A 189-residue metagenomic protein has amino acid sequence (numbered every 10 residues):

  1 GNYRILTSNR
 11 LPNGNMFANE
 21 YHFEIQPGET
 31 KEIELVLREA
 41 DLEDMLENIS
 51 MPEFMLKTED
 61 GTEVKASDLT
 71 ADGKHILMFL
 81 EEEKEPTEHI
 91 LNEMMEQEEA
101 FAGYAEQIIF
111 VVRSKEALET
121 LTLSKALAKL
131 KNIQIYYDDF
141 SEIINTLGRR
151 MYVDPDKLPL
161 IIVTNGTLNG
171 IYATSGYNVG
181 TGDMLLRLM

Functional and structural regions predicted by a protein language model:
G1-T7, L168: A short tyrosine-centered beta-strand micro-motif
I5, F54, L160-V163: Generic short beta-strand
N9-V36: Structured interaction patches on ligand/partner-binding surfaces of diverse proteins
E32-D68: N-terminal "domain-start" segment that seeds a small globular fold
G73-H75, P159: Alpha/beta-hydrolase fold active-site loops
L77-K84: Aromatic-flanked redox-active Cys/Sec active sites in thiol-based oxidoreductases, especially the WC-centered
P86-K129, F140-L147: Structural microenvironment flanking redox-active thiols in thiol-disulfide oxidoreductases
K129, D138-L188: Thiol/disulfide oxidoreductase modules built on the thioredoxin-like
